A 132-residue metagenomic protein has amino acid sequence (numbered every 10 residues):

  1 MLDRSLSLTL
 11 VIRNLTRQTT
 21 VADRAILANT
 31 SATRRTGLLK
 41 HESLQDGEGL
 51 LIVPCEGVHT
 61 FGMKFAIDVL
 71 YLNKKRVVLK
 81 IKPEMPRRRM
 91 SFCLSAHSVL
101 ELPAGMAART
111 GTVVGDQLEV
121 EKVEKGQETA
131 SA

Functional and structural regions predicted by a protein language model:
M1-A132: Compact, glycine-rich, soluble single-domain proteins
